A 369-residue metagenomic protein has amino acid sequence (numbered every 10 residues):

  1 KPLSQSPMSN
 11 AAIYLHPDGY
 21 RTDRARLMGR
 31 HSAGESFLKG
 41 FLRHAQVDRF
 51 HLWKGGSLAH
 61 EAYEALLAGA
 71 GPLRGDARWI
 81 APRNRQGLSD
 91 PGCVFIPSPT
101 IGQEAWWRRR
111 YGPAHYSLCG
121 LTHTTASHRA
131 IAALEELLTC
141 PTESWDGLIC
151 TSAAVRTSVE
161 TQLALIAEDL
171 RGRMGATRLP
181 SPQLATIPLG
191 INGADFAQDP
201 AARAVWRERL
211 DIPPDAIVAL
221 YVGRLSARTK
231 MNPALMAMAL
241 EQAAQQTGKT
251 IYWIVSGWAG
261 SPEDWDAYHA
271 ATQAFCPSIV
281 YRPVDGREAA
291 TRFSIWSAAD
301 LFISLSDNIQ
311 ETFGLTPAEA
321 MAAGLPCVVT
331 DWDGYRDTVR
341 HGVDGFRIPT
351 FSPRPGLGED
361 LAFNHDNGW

Functional and structural regions predicted by a protein language model:
G55-P141: Extended catalytic core of nucleotide-activated donor transferases of GT-like folds
A70, T247-T250, I254-G257, W265-A289 (+1 more regions): Nucleotide-activated donor-binding/catalytic signature segment of Leloir-type glycosyltransferases, i.e., the conserved
L88-S89, E288-A299, A322, R340 (+2 more regions): Short acidic alpha-helix that forms the nucleotide-activated donor recognition element in Leloir-type transferases
A154, G190: Carbohydrate-associated surface elements
E168, G172-M174, A197-I212: A short helix/loop element that forms part of the nucleotide-sugar donor recognition site in Leloir-type
P213-K230, A237, I254: Conserved donor-binding/catalytic core segment of Leloir-type glycosyltransferases
W296-T312, L325: Acidic donor-binding loop of glycosyltransferase active sites
P326-V329, V339, F346-R347: Short hydrophobic beta-strand element within catalytic cores of glycosyltransferases and related nucleotide-activated
